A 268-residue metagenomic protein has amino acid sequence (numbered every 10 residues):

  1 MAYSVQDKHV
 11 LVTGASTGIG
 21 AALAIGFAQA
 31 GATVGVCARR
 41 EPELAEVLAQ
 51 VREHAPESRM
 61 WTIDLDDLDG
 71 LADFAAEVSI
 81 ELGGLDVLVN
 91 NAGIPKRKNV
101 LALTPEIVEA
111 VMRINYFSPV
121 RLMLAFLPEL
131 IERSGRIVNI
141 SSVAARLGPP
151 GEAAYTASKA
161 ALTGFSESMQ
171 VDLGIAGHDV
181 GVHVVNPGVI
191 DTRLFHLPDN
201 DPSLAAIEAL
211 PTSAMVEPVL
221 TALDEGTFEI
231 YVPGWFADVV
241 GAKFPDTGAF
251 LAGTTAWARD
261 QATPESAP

Functional and structural regions predicted by a protein language model:
H9, S16-T17: Conserved glycine-rich cofactor-binding loop
A30-E46: Conserved glycine-rich Rossmann-like NAD(P)H-binding loop of the short-chain dehydrogenase/reductase
P42, T62-D73, P105: The beta1-alpha1 cofactor-binding region of Rossmann-like NAD(H)/NADP(H)-dependent oxidoreductases
N99-V100, T104-A110: Substrate-binding pocket helix/loop in short-chain dehydrogenase/reductase
M123, S158: Active-site helix of classical SDR
S142: Residue(s) in the substrate-gating loop at a strand-loop-helix junction that position the organic substrate next
V184, P202-V239: C-terminal helical subdomain
